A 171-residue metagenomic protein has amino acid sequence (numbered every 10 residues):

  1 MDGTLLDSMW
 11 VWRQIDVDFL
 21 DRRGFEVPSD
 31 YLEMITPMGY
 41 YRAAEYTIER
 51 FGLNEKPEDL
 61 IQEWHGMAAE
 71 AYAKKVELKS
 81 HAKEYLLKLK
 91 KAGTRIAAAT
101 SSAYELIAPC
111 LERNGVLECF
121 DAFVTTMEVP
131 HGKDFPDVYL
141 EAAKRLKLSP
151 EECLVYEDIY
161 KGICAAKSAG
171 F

Functional and structural regions predicted by a protein language model:
M1-E33: Active-site neighborhood of HAD-like aspartate-dependent phosphohydrolases
F19-L20, G39-N54, C110, A142-A143: Helix-loop "lid/cap" segments that line or gate small-molecule binding pockets
E26, Y46-E84, A92: Metal-dependent phosphoesterase signature
I35, G39, W64, E77-H81 (+3 more regions): Short beta->alpha linker loops
K75, A97, A103-L154, Y160-S168: Substrate-recognition "cap/lid" segment bordering the active-site pocket of phosphatases
K83-K88, I159-G162: Short glycine/proline-centered loop/turn elements that form peptide/ligand docking sites
